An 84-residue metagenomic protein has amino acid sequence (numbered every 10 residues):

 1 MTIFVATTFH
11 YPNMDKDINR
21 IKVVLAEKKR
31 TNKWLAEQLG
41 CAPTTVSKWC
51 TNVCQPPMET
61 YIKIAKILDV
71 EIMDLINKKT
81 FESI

Functional and structural regions predicted by a protein language model:
M1-N13, V23, K29, K48 (+2 more regions): Short, charged recognition helix plus adjacent turn of helix-turn-helix-like nucleic-acid-binding domains
D15-I21, C41, M58: Secretory-pathway ectodomains
N19-Q38: Short basic helix-loop element that most often maps to the first helix and adjoining turn of HTH DNA-binding modules
N32, P43, M58-Y61: Helix-turn-helix DNA-binding elements, focusing on the entry/boundary residues of the two helices that contact DNA
W34, T45, D74: Residues in the helix-turn-helix
C41-Q55: Recognition helix of helix-turn-helix/homeodomain-like DNA-binding domains that insert into the DNA major groove
V53-K66: Short, basic-rich loop-to-helix N-cap that marks the start of a DNA-contacting helix
